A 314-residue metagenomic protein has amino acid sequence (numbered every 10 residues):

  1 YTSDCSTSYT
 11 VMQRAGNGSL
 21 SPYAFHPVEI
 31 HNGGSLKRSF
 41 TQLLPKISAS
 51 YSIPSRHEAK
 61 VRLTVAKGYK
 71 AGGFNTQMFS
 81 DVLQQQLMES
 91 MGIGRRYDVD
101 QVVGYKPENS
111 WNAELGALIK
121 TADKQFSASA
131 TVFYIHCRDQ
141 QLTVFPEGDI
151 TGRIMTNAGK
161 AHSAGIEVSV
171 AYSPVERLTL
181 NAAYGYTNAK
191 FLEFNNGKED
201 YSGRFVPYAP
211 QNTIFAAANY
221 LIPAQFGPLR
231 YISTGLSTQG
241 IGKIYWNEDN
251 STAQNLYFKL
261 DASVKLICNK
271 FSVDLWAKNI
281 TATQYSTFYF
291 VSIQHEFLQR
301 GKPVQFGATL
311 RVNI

Functional and structural regions predicted by a protein language model:
Y1, Y69, H136, R177 (+2 more regions): C-terminal beta-signal and adjacent terminal beta-strands/loops of Gram-negative outer-membrane beta-barrel proteins
Y1-R56: Signature of Gram-negative outer-membrane beta-barrel scaffolds
Y1-S3, S39-P45, V65-Y69, P107-A113 (+9 more regions): Transmembrane beta-barrel architecture of outer-membrane proteins
E29-L36, V99-V103, T151-N157, G165 (+3 more regions): Extracellular loop and loop/strand-boundary signature of outer-membrane beta-barrel proteins
T41, A49-I53, K67, P107 (+7 more regions): Residue-level signature of outer-membrane beta-barrel architecture
P54, K60-A66, K70, Q77-M78 (+3 more regions): Membrane-embedded beta-barrel scaffold of Gram-negative outer-membrane proteins
R56-V61, D123-A128, R177-L180, Q225-G227 (+3 more regions): Repeated loop/turn-to-beta-strand initiation elements of outer-membrane beta-barrel proteins
S127-R138, I154-E248, T309-N313: Gram-negative outer-membrane beta-barrel transporters
